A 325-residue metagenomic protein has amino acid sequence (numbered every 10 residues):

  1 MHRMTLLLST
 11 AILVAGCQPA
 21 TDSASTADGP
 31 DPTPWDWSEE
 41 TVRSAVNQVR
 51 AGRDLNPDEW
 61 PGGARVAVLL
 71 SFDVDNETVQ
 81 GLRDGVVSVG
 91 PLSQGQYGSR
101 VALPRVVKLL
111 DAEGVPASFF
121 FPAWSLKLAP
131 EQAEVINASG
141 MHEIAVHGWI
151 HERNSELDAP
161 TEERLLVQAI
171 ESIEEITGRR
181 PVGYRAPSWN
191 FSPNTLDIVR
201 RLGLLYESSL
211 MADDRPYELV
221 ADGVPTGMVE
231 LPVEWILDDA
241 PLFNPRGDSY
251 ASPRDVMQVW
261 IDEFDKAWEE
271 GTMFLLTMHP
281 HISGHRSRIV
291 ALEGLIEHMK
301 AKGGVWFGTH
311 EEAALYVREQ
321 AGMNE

Functional and structural regions predicted by a protein language model:
M1-L6: Bacterial N-terminal signal peptides that target proteins for export
V14-G16: C-terminal motif of bacterial Sec signal peptides marking the signal peptidase cleavage site
Q18-S25: Bacterial lipoprotein signal-peptidase II cleavage site
P30-P61, E171-E175, R179-E270: Active-site-adjacent pocket scaffolds in enzyme catalytic domains
T33-M141, I150, Q258, D265 (+2 more regions): Active-site beta->alpha N-cap acidic-glycine motif
S71, A145, F307-H310: Generic enzyme active-site microenvironment
P104-V107, D111-S192, T226-M228, P232-G247 (+1 more regions): Metal-dependent polysaccharide deacetylase catalytic core of the NodB/CE4 family, i.e., the active-site-bearing domain
Y206, E218, R254-E325: C-terminal domain-boundary segment and adjacent tail
